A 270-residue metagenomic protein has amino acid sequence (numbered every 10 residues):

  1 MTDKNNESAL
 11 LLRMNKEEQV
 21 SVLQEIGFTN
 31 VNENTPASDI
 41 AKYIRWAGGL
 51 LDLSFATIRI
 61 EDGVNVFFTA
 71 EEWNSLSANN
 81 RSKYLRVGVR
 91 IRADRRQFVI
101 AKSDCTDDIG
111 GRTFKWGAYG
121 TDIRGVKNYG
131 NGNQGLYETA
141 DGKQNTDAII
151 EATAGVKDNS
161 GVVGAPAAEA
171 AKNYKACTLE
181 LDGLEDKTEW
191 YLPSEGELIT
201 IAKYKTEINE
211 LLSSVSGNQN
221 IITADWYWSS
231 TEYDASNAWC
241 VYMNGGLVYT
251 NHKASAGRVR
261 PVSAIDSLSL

Functional and structural regions predicted by a protein language model:
T2-D186, K253-S255, V262-L270: Short, compositionally biased
T2-V22, E195-L270: C-terminal, surface-exposed recognition/capping segments
